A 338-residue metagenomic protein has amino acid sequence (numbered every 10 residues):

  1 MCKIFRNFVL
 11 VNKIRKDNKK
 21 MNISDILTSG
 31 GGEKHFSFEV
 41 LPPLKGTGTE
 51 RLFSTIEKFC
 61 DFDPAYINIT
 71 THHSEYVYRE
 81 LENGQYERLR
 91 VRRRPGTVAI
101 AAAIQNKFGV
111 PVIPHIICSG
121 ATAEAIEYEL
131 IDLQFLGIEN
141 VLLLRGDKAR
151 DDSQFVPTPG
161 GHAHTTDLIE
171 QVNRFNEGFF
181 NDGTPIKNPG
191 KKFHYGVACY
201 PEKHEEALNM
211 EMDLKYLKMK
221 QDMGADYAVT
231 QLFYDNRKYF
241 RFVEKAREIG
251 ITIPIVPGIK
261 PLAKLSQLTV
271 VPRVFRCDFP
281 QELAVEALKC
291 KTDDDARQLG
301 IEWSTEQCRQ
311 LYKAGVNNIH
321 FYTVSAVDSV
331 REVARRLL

Functional and structural regions predicted by a protein language model:
I14-F38, F180-K192: N-terminal amphipathic alpha-helix/helix-capping segment at the start of soluble metabolic enzymes
K20-T28, E50-E57, D61-A65, I69-F108: Glycine-rich, positively charged N-terminal anion/phosphate-binding segment
F36-F53, I113-E124, H194-M212, K289-E302: Active-site mouth loops of central-metabolism enzymes
E39, I67, L133, K220 (+3 more regions): Conserved, mostly hydrophobic/aromatic
A65-P95, A149-P159, A225-F242, V324-A326: Glycine-rich, proline-tolerant flexible connector loops at the mouths of alpha/beta enzymes
A123-D132, K215, R241-E244, K264-S266 (+1 more regions): Catalytic cores of alpha/beta
A123-E170: Flexible, glycine-rich active-site loops centered on histidine and acidic residues that chelate a metal or position
G146, P159-K192, V197-E206, D213 (+4 more regions): Active-site pocket-lining/capping segments in soluble small-molecule metabolic enzymes
